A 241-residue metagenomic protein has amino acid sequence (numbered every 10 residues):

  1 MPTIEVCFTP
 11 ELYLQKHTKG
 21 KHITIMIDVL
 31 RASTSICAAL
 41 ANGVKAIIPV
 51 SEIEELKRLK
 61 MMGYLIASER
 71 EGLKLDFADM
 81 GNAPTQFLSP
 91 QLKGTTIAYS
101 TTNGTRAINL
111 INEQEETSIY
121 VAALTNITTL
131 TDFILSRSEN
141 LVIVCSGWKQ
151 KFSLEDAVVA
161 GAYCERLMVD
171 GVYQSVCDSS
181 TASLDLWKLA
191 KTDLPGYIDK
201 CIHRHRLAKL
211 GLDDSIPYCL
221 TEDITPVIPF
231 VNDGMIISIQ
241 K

Functional and structural regions predicted by a protein language model:
I4-E5, H22-I25, K45-I47, G63-A67 (+5 more regions): Structural motif
E5-T18, A32-A41, E54-I97, T105 (+1 more regions): Residues that scaffold, gate, or flank divalent-cation-dependent active/transport sites
I23-S35: Active/ligand-binding-proximal structured segments within catalytic/core domains that scaffold catalytic residues
D79-S118, R137, L154-K241: Long, charged alpha-helical interface segments
T101-N103, V121-A123, C145-G147: Short, structured patches in soluble enzyme cores that scaffold and shape functional sites
N126-I127: Class I SAM-dependent methyltransferase SAM-binding "motif I" and its flanking Rossmann-like core
F133-L141: Glycine-rich phosphate/diphosphate-binding loops that line cofactor/substrate pockets in enzymes
S146-D156: Phosphate/ribose-phosphate-bearing ligand recognition and processing surfaces, centered on ADP-ribose/NAD(+/P+) systems
